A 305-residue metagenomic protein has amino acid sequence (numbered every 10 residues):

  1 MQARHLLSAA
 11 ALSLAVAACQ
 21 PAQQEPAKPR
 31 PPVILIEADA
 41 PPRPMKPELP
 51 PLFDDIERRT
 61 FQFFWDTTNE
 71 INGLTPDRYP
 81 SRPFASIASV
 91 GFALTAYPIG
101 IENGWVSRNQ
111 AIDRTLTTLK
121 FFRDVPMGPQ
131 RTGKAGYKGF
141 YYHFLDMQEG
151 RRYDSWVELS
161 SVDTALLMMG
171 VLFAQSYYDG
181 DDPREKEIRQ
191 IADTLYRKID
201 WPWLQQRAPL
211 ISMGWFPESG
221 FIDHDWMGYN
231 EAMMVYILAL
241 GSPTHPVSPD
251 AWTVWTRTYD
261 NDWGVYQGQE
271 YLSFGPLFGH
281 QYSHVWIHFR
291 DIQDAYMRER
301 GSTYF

Functional and structural regions predicted by a protein language model:
M1-A10: Bacterial N-terminal signal peptides that target proteins for export
V16-A18: C-terminal motif of bacterial Sec signal peptides marking the signal peptidase cleavage site
P21, P29-A85, M127-F140, L240: Low-complexity, Ser/Thr/Pro/Gly-enriched N-terminal "stalk/linker" regions
R43, P47-P51, P80-F84, I101-V106 (+2 more regions): Second-shell loop/turn segments in exported
P50-P51, R131, A135-T164, Y177-F305: Extended ligand-binding clefts on enzyme/binding-domain cores
F53-W65, L94, I112-R123, M168 (+2 more regions): Hydrophobic core segments within long, regular secondary-structure runs in both alpha- and beta-rich folds
F84-G91, T95-W156: Membrane helical hairpin/interfacial module
L94-E102, M169-S176, A239, H284-F289: Short glycine/serine- and small hydrophobic-enriched flexible loop segments
